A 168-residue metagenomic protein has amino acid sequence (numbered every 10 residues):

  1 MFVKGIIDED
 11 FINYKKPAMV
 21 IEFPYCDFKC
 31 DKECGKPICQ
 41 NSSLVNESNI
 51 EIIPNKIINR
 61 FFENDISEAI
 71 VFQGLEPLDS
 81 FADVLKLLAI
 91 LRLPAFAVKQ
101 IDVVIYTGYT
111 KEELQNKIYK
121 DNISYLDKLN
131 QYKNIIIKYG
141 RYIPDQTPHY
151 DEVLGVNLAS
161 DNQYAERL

Functional and structural regions predicted by a protein language model:
M1-V3: Extreme N-terminal starter segment of soluble prokaryotic enzymes
I6, F11-I52: Canonical Radical SAM [4Fe-4S] cluster-binding loop centered on the CxxxCxxC motif and its immediate flanking residues
C34-I52, R60-F61, D65-S80, A97-I118 (+1 more regions): Core AdoMet radical
P54, D83-I90, I118-Y125: Charged helix-capping and loop-helix junction motifs
L88-Q100: Surface-exposed amphipathic alpha-helices with a cationic face
L129-Q131: A conserved, positively charged/aromatic
D161-L168: Charged phosphate-binding loop/patch that engages nucleotide di/tri-phosphates or the phosphate backbone of nucleic
